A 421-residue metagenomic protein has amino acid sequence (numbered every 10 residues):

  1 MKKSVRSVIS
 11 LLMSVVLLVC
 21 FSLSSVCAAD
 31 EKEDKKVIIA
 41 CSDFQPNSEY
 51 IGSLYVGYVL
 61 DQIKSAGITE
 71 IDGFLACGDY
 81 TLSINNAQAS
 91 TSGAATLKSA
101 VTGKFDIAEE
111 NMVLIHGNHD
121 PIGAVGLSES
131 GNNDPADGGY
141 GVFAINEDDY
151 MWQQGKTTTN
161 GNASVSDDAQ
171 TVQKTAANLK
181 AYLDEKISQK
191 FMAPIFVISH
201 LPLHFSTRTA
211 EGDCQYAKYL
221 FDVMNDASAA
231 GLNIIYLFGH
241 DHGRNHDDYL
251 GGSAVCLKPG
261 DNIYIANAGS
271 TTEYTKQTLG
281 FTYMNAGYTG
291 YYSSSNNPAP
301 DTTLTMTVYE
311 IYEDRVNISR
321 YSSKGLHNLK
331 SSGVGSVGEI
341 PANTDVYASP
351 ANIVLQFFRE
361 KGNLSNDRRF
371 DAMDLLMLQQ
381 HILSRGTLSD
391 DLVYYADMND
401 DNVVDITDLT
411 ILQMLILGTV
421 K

Functional and structural regions predicted by a protein language model:
M1-V5, D241: N-terminal secretory signal peptides that target proteins for export/translocation
V5-V26: Sec-dependent N-terminal signal peptides of Gram-positive bacterial secreted proteins and lipoproteins
V19-A29, F358-K421: Cellulosome-associated attachment modules in secreted, modular CAZymes
A28-T91: N-terminal active-site segment of His-dependent metallophosphoesterases
I39-S42, D72-D79, N111-N118, F196-H200 (+3 more regions): Active-site neighborhood of phospho(di)ester-bond hydrolases with catalytic His/Asp-centered motifs
C77, L183-R208: Short acidic, glycine-rich surface-loop motifs adjacent to enzyme active sites
N86-F191, D222-A230, H246, G251-N297 (+1 more regions): Extended active-site neighborhood of metal-dependent phosphoesterases/phosphodiesterases
S293-R359: A short C-terminal boundary segment appended to hydrolase-like catalytic domains
